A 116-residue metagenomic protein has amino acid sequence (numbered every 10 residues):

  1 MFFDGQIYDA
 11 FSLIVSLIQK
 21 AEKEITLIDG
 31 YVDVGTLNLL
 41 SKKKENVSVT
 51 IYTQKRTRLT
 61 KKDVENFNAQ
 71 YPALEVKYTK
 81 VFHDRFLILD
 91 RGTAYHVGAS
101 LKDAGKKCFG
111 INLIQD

Functional and structural regions predicted by a protein language model:
M1-F11, K20, T26-D116: PLD/PLD-like phosphodiesterase catalytic module centered on the HKD motif
I14-S16: Exposed extracellular interaction/assembly regions and N-terminal maturation sites
